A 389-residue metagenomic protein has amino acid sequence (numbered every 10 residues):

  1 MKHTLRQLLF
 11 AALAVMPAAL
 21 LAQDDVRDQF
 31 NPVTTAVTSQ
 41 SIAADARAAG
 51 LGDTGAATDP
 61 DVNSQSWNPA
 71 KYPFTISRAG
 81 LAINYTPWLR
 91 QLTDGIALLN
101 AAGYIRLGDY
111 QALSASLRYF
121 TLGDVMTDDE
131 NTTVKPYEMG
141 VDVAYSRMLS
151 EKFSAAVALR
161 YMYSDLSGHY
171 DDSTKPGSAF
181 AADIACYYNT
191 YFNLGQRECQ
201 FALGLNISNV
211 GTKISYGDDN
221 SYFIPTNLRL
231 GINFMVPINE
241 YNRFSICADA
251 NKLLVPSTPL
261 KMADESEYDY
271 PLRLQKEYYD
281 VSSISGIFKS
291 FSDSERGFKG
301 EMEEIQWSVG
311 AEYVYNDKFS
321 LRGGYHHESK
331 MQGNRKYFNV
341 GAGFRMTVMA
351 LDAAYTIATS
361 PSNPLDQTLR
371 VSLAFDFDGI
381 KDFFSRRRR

Functional and structural regions predicted by a protein language model:
M1-L9: Bacterial N-terminal signal peptides that target proteins for export
Q23-R389: Subset of outer-membrane beta-barrel
